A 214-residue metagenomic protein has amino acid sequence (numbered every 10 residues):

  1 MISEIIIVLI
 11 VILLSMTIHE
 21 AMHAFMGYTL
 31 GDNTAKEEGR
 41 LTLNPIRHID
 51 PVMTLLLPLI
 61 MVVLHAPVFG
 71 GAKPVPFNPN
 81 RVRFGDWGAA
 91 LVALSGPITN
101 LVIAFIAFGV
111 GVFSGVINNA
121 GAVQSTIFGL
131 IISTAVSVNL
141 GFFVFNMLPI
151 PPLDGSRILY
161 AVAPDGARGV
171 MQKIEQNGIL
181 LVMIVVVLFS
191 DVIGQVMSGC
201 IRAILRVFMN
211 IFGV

Functional and structural regions predicted by a protein language model:
M1-V214: Hydrophobic transmembrane alpha-helices and their immediate loop junctions in multi-pass integral membrane proteins
